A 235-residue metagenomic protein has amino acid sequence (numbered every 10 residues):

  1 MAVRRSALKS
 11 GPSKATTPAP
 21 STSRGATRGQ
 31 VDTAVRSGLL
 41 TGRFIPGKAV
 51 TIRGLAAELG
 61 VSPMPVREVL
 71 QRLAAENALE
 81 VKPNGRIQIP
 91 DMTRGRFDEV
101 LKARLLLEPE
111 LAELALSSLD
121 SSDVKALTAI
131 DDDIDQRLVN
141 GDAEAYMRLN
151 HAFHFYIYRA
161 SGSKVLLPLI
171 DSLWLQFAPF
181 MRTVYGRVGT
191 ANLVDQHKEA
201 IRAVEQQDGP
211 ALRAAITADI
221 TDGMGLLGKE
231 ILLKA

Functional and structural regions predicted by a protein language model:
M1-S117, M224-A235: Short linear motifs at protein or domain termini
A2, E58, G186-A235: C-terminal regulatory/effector modules of DNA-binding transcriptional regulators
A26, V124-K125, V188-A191: Short helix-capping and inter-helix turn/linker motifs at the boundaries of alpha-helical repeat units
V100, S121-R182, D195-R202, A211-T221: Conserved amphipathic alpha-helical segments that form helical-bundle/coiled-coil interaction surfaces
L116-S117, G162, G186-R187: Short helix-capping/hinge motifs at transmembrane helix termini and TM-loop junctions
